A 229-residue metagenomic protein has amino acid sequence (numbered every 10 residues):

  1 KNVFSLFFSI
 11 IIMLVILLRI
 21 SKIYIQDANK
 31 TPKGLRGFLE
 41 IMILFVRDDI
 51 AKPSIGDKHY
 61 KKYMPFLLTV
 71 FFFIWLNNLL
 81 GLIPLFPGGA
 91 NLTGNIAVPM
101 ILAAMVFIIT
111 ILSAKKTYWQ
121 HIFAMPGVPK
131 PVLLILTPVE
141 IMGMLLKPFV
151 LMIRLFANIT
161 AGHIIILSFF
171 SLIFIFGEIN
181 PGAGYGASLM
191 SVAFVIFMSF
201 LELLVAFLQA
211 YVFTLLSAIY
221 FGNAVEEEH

Functional and structural regions predicted by a protein language model:
K1-H229: Selective transmembrane helix interface/packing segments
